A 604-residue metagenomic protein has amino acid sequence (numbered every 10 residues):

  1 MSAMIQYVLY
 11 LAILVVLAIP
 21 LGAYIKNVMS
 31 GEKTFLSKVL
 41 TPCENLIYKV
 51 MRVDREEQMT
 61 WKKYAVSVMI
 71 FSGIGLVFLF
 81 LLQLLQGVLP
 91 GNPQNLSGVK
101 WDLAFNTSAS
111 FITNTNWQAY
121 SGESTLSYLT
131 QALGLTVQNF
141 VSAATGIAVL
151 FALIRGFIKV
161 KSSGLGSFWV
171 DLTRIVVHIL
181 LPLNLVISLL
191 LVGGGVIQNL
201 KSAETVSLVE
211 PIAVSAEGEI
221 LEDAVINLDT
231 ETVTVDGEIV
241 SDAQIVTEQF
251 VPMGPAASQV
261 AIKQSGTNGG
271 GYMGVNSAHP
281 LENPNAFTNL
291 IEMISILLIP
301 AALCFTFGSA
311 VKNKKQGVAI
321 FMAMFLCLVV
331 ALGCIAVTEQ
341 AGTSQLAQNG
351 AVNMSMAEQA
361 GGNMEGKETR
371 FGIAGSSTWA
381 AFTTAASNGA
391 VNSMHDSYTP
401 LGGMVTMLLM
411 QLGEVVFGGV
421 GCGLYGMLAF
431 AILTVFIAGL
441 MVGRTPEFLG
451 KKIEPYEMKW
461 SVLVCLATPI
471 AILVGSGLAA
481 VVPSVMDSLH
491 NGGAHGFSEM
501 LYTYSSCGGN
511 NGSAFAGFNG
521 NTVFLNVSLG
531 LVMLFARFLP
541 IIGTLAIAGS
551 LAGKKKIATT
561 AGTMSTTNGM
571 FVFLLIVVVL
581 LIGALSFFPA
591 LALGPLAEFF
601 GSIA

Functional and structural regions predicted by a protein language model:
M1-N106, F151, I158-S162, G166 (+3 more regions): N-terminal alpha-helical transmembrane segments of multi-pass membrane transport and channel/translocase proteins
V8-I13, M69-G73, L133-A144, L153 (+9 more regions): Hydrophobic alpha-helical transmembrane segments of multi-pass membrane proteins
V16-A23, G75-L76, F80, L135-V160 (+3 more regions): Transmembrane alpha-helical segments in integral membrane proteins
V68-L82, R174-I197, I296-I299, G308 (+4 more regions): Selective recognition of specific alpha-helical transmembrane segments in multi-pass small-molecule
P90-L135, Q198-I294, A347-C422, M486-F535 (+1 more regions): P-loop potassium selectivity filter motif centered on the GYG triad
I158-L181, A302-L326, M441-V462, K555-N568: Hydrophobic, small-residue-rich membrane helices and short re-entrant helix-turn-helix hairpins that build
F287-V318, F325-L326, S387-K459, F535-A536: Long hydrophobic segments that form regular secondary structure
A429-L433, A438-V442, K459-V485, L489-H490 (+3 more regions): C-terminal catalytic subdomain
